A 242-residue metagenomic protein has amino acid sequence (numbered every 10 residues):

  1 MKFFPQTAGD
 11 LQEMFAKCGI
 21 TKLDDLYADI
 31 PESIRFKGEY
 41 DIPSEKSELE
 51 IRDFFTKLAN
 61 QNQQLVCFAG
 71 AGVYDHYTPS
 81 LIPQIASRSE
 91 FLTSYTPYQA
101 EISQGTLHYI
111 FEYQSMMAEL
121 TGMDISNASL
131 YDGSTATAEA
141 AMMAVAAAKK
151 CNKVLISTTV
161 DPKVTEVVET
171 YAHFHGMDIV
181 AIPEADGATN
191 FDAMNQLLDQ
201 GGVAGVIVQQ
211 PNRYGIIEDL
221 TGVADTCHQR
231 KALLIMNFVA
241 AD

Functional and structural regions predicted by a protein language model:
M1-K37: Compact, charge-rich alpha-helical regulatory domains located at protein termini
K2, G105, T135-D242: Conserved PLP-enzyme active-site core in the AAT-like
Q6-G9, C18-T21, K46-D53, E90 (+5 more regions): Conserved active-site and cofactor/substrate-binding residues in soluble primary-metabolism enzymes
T21, M123, G201: Structured loop/turn residues at beta-strand edges in well-structured enzyme cores
E32-E112: N-terminal entrance/gating region of PLP-dependent enzymes' catalytic architecture
L65, N127-A128, I179-I182: Flexible, glycine/charged-enriched surface loops at secondary-structure junctions
Y98-S103, H108, E119-A138: Short loop-beta-helix segment that forms the pyridoxal 5′-phosphate
Y113-A128, E139-N152: Phosphate-binding glycine-rich loop
